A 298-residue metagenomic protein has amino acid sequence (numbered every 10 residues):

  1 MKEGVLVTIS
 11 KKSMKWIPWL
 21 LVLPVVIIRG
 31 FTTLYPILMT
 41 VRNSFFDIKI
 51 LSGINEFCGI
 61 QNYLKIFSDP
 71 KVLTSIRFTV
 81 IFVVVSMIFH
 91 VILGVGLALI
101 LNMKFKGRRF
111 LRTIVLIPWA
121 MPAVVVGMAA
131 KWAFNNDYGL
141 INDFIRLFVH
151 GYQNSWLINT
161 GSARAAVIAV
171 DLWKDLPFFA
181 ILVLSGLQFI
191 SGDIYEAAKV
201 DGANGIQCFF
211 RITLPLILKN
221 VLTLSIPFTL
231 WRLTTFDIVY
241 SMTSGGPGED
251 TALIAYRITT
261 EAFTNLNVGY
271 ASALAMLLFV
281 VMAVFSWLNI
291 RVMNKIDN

Functional and structural regions predicted by a protein language model:
M1-S13: Short, Lys/Arg-rich, polar N-terminal cytosolic tail immediately upstream of the first transmembrane signal-anchor
S10-N298: A structural signal for multi-pass alpha-helical bundles of membrane permease subunits that mediate small-molecule
